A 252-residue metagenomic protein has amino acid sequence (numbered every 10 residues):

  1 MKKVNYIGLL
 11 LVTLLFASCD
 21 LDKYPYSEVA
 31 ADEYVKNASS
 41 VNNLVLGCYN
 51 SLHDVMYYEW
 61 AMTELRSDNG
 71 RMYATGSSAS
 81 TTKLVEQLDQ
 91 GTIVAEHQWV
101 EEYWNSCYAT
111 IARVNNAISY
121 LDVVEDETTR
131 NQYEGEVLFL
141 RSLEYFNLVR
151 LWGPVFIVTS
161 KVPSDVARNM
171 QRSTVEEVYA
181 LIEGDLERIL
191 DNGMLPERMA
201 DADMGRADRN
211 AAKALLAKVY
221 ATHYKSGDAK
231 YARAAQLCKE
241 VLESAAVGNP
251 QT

Functional and structural regions predicted by a protein language model:
M1-S27: Bacterial Sec-dependent N-terminal signal peptides
S18-L65, T252: Membrane-proximal, proline-rich intrinsically disordered regions
Y24, V149-S160, Y231-A232: Short, well-structured active-site flanking segments
S27-A31, T92-I93, T159-A167, D201: Short linear capping/connector segments at secondary-structure termini
D32, E59-S78, V158, L195-A211 (+1 more regions): Short, surface-exposed recognition loops and adjoining beta-strand edges that mediate ligand/DNA contacts, enriched
N42-D54, S80-W152, A167-E177, L186-M199: Conserved, well-structured interaction surfaces
E134, R141, L216-K218, H223: Structural register within alpha-helical repeat arrays
